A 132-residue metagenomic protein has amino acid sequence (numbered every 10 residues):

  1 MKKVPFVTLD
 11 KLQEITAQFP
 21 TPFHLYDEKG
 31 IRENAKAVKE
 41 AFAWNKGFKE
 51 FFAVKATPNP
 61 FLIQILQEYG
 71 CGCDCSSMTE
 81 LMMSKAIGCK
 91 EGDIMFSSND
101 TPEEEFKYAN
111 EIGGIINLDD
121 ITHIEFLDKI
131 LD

Functional and structural regions predicted by a protein language model:
M1-I116, T122-L131: A charged N-terminal "starter" segment
